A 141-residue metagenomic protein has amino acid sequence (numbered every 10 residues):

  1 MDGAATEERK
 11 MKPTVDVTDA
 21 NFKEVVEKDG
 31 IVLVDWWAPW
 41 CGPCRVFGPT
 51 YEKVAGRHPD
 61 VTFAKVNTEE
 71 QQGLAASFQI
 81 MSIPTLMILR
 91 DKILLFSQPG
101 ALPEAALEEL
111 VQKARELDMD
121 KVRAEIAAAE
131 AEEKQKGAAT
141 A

Functional and structural regions predicted by a protein language model:
M1-T62, E69-A141: Proteins that catalyze or organize thiol-disulfide redox chemistry and the adjacent proteostasis machinery handling
